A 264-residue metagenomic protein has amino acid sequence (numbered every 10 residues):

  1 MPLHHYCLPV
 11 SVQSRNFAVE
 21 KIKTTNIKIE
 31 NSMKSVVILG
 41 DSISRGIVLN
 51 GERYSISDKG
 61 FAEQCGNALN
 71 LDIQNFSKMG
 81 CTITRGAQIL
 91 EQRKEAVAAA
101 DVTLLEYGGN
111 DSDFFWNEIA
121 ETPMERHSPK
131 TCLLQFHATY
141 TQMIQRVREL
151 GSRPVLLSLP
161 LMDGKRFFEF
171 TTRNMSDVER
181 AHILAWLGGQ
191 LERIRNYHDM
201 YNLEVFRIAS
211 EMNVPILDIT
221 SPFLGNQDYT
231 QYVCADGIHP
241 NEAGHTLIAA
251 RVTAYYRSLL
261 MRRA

Functional and structural regions predicted by a protein language model:
S11-S14: Short, low-complexity, charge-dense intrinsically disordered segments
I27-S77, K94-A99: Serine-esterase "nucleophile elbow" of acetyl-processing enzymes
E30, E91-R263: Alpha-helical cap/lid subdomain in secreted, periplasmic, or secretory-pathway luminal O-acyl-processing enzymes
G46-I56, S77-C81, N117-A120, M124-S128 (+1 more regions): Acidic/histidine-rich helix-loop elements that form or flank divalent-metal/phosphate-binding sites at the catalytic
G80-E91: Structural motif
